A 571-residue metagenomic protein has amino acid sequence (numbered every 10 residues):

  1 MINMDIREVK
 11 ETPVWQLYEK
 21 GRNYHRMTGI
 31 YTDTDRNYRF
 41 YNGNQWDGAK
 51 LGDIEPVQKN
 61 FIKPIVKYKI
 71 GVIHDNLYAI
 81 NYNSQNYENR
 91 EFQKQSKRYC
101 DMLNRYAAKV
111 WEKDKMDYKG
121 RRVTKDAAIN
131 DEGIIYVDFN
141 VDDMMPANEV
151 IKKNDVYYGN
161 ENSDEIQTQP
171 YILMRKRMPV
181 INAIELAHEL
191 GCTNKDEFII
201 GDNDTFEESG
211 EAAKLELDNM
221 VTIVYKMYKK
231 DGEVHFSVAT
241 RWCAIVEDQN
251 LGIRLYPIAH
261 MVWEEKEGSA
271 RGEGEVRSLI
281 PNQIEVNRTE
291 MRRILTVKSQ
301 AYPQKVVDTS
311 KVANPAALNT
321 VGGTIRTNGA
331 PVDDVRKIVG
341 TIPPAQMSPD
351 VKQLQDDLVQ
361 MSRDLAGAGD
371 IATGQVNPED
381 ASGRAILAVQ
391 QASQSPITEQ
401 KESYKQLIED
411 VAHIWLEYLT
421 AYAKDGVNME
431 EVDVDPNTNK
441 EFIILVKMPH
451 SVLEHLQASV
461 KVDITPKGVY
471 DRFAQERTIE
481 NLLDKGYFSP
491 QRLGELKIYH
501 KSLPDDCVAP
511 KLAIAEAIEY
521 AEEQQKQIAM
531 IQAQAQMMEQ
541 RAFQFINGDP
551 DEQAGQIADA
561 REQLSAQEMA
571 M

Functional and structural regions predicted by a protein language model:
M1-D33, Y38-N44, A49, M144 (+1 more regions): C-terminal anchoring/interaction modules
M1-H235, A239-R241, A317, Q346 (+4 more regions): Extended, helix-rich architectural segments
Q93-C100, K113-D117, G272-Q283, K352 (+2 more regions): Generic detection of long, well-ordered alpha-helical segments
Q95, Y99, P257, D333-V335 (+1 more regions): Short, flexible segments with low predicted structural confidence
I135, F139-V141, M227-D231, W242 (+5 more regions): Short, flexible loop/turn elements at secondary-structure junctions
E161, M261-G268, H450-L453: Short, flexible, solvent-exposed loop/turn segments with mixed acidic/basic and small polar residues
K229-K230, D248, D435: Acidic surface patches and DE-rich sequence motifs
H235-G322: Catalytic nucleotidyl-transfer cores of nucleotide-processing enzymes
